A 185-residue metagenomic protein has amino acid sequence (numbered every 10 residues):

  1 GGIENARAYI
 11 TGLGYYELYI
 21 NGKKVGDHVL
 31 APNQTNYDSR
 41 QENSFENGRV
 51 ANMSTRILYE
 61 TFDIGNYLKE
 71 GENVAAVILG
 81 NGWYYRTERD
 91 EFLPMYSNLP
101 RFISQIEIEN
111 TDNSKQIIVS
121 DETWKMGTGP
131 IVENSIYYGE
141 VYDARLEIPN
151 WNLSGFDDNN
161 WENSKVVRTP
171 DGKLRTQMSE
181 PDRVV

Functional and structural regions predicted by a protein language model:
G1-E147: Accessory beta-strand-rich segments of carbohydrate-active enzymes
L146, W151, K165-R168: Long, well-ordered, tryptophan-enriched scaffold segments
I148-W151, D157, E180-V185: Short, intrinsically disordered, charge-balanced linker/junction segments flanking boundaries in proteins
K165-V185: Edge strands and adjacent loops of beta-rich recognition modules
